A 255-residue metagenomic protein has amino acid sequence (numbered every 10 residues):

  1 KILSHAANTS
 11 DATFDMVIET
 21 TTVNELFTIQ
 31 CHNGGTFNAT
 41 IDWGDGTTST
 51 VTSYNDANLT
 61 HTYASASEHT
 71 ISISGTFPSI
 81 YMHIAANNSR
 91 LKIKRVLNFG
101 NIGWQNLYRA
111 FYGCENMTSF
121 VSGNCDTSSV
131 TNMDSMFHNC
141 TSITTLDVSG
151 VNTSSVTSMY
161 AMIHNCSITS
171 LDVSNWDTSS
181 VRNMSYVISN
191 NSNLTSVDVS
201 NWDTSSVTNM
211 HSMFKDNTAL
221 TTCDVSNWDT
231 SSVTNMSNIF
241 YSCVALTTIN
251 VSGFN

Functional and structural regions predicted by a protein language model:
I2-N255: Negatively charged
